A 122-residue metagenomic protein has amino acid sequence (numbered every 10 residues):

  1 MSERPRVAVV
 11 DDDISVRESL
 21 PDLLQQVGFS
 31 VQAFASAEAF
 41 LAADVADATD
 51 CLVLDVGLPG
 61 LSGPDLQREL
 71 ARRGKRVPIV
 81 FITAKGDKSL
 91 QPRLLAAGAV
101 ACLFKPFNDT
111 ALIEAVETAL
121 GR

Functional and structural regions predicted by a protein language model:
R4-I14, L20-L24: Conserved acidic segment of CheY-like receiver
R17, P59: The feature encodes the CheY-like receiver
A35-S36, S62-D65: Acidic catalytic/metal-coordinating carboxylates
D47-V53, L58: Active-site beta3 strand of CheY-like receiver
P64-K75: Short amphipathic alpha-helix used as the core "switch/output" element in two-component signaling
S89, F107-E117: C-terminal output helix
